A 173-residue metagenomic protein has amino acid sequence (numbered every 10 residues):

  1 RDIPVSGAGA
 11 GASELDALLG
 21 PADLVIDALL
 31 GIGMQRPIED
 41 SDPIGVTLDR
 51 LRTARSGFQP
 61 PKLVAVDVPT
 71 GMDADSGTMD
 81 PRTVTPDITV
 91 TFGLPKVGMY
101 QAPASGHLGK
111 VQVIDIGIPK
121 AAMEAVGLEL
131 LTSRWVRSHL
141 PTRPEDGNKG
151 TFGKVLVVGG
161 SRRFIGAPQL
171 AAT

Functional and structural regions predicted by a protein language model:
R1-A125: Glycine-rich phosphate/dinucleotide-binding loop and adjoining beta-alpha-beta core of small-molecule
G20, I88, M99-T173: Small-residue (G/A/S/T)-rich helix-start motifs and N-terminal tracts that mark the onset
